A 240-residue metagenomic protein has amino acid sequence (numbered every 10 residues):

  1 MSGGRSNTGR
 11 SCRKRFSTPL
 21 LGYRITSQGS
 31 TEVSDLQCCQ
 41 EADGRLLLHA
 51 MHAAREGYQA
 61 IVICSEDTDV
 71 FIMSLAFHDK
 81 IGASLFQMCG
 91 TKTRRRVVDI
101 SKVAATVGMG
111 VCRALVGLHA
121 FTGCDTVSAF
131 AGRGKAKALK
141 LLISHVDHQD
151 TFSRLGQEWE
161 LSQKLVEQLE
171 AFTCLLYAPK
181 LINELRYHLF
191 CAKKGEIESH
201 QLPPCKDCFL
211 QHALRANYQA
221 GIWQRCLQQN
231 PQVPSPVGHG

Functional and structural regions predicted by a protein language model:
M1-A131, K135-G240: Noncatalytic, typically N-terminal accessory segments of nucleic acid-processing enzymes and closely related
